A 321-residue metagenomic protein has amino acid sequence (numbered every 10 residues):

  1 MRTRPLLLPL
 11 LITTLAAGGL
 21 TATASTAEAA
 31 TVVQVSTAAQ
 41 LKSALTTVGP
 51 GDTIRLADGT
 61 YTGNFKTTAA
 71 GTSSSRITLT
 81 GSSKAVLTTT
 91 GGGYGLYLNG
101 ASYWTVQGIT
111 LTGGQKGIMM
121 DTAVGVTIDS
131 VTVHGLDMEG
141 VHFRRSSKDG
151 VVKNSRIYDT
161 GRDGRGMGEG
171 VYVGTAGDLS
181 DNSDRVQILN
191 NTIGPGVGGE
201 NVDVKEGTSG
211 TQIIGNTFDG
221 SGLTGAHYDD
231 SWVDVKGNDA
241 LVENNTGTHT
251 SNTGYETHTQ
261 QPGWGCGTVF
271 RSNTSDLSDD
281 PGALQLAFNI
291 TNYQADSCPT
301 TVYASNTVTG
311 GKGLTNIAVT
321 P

Functional and structural regions predicted by a protein language model:
M1-A29: Secretory targeting and sorting signals
A30, Q34-K42, R55-D58, G63-N64 (+3 more regions): Right-handed parallel beta-helix/beta-spiral solenoid domain characteristic of secreted/periplasmic
D52-R55, G263-T268, T274, S278-P321: Acidic, glycine- and Ser/Thr-rich low-complexity intrinsically disordered tracts in extracellular/secreted proteins
K66-T67, T90-Y97, G113-M119, G135-R144 (+5 more regions): Extracellular beta-strand/beta-solenoid scaffold signature
R76, T80-A85, S102-G113, V124-G135 (+8 more regions): Right-handed parallel beta-helix
